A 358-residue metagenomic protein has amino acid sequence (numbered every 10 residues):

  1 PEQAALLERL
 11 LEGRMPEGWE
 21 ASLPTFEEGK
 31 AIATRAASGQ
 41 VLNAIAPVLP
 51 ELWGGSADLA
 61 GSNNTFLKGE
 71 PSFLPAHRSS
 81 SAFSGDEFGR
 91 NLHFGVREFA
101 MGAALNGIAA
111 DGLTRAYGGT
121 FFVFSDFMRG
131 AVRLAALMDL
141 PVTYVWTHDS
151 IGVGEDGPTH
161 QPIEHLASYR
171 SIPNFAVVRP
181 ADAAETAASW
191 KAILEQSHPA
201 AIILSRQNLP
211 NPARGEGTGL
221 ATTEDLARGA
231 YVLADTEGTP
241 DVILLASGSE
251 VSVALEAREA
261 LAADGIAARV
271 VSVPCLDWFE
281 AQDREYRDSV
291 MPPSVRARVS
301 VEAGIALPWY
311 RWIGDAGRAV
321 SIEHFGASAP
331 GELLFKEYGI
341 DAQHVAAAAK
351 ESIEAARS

Functional and structural regions predicted by a protein language model:
P1-I203, N208-P210, S272, V290: Thiamine diphosphate
G152-P158, T186, L194-S358: Thiamine diphosphate
